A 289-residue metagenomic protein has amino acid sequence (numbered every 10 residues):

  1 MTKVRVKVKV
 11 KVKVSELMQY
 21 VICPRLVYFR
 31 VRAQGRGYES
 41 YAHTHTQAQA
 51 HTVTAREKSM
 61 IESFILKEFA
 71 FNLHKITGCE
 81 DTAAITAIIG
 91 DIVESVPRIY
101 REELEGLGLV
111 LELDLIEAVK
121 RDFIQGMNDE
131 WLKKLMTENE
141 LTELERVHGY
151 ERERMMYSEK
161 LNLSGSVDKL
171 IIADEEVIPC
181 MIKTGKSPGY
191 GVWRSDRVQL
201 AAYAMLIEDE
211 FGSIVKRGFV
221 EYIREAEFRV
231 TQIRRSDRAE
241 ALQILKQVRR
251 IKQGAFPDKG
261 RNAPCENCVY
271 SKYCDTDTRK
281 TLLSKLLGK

Functional and structural regions predicted by a protein language model:
M1, V8-K11, Q247-N262: Short, intrinsically disordered, charge-biased short linear motifs at domain edges
M1-I172, L286-K289: Metal-dependent nuclease catalytic cores that hydrolyze phosphodiester bonds in DNA/RNA, characterized by
S15-F29, Q253-K289: Cysteine-cluster motifs in flexible loop/terminal segments that predominantly coordinate metals
R30-E39, E208-I214, T276-K280: Short helix-capping/linker segments at secondary-structure and domain boundaries
G35-Y38, E221, S236, K259 (+2 more regions): Residue-level signal for alpha-helical context at structural boundaries
F71-K75, D209-F211, F219-E225, P257-C265 (+1 more regions): Noncatalytic linker/hinge segments flanking ATPase motor cores
L141-K246: Mg2+/Mn2+-dependent nuclease catalytic core
F211-S213, A241-G254, S284-K289: Short, surface-exposed, charge-dense and proline/glycine-enriched linear segments
